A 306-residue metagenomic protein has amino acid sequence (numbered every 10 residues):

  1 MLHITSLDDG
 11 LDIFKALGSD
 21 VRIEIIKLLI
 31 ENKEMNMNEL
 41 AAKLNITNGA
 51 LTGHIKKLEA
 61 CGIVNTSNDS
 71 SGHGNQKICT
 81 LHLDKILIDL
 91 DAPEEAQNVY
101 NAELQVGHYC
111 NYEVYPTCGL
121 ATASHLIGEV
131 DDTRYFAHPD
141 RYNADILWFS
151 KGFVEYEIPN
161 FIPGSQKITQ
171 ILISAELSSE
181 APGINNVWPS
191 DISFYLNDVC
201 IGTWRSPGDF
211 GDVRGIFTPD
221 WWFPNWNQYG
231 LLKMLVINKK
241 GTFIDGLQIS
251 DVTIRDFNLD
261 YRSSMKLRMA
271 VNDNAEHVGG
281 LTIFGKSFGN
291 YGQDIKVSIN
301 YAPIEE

Functional and structural regions predicted by a protein language model:
M1-A96: Basic, Lys/Arg-rich alpha-helical nucleic-acid-recognition elements, primarily the DNA-binding modules of transcription
D84-W148, G152: Amphipathic alpha-helical dimerization/coiled-coil segments that flank or bridge DNA-binding/regulatory modules
Y135-L147, R205-Y261, H277: Extended, solvent-exposed segments with strong compositional bias
E155-T169, I254-D260: Extracellular and analogous surface-interaction loops
I158-I162, A175-A181, D198, V271-A275: Beta-strand elements of well-folded, non-transmembrane domains
K167-N186: A short beta-strand element within beta-rich, extracytoplasmic domains of secreted/secretory-pathway proteins
I184-L196: Short coil-to-beta strand junction motifs in C2/discoidin
A270-E306: Proprotein-processing/basic-patch segments
